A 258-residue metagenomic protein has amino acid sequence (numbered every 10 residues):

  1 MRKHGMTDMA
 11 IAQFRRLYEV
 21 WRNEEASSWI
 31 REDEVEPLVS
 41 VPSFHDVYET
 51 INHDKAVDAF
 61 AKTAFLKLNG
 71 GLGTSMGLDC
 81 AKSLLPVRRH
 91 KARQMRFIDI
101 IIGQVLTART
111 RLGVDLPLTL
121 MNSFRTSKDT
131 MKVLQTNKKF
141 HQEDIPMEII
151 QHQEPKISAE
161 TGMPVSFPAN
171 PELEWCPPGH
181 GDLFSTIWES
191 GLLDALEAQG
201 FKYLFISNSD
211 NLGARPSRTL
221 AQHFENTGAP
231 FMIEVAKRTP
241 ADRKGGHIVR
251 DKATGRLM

Functional and structural regions predicted by a protein language model:
M1-Y48: Low-complexity, highly charged intrinsically disordered N-terminal segments that act as targeting/localization
G5-I11, L66, P177-G181: Low-complexity, intrinsically disordered regions enriched in charged/polar residues
R16-Y18, G70, C80, H141: A broad "ordered helical/assembly scaffold" signature
S40-A64, S75-M258: Domain-scale recognition of functional cores that engage charged ligands
N69-S75: Conserved phosphate/anionic-ligand binding catalytic regions in large, soluble enzymes, centered on
